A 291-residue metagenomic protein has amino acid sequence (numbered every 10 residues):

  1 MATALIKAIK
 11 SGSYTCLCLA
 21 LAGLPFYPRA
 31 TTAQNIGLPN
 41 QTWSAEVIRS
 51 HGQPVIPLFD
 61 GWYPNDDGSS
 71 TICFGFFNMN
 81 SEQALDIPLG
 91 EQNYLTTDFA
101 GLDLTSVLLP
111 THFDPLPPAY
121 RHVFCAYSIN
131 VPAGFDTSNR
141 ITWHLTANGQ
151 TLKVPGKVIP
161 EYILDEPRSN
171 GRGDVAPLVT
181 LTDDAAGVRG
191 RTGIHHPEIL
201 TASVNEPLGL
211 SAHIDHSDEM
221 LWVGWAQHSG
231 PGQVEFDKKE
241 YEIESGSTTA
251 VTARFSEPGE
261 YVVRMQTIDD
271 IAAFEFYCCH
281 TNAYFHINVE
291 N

Functional and structural regions predicted by a protein language model:
M1-K10: N-terminal secretory signal peptides that target proteins for export/translocation
Y14-P25: Bacterial N-terminal signal peptides
N35-G37, W43, G52-F59, Y63-N65 (+6 more regions): Extracellular/lumenal mature domains of secreted and surface-exposed proteins
S70-F76: Short, well-ordered beta-strand segments enriched in hydrophobic/aromatic residues
T96-F124: Extended, solvent-exposed segments with strong compositional bias
F124-N130: Ligand-binding face of N-terminal immunoglobulin V-set domains in extracellular IgSF glycoproteins
T137-G149, V263-M265: Short, aromatic- and glycine-rich surface loops/edge beta-strands on solvent-exposed regions
A147-V154, D269-E275: Short acidic/polar inter-strand loop motif in beta-rich domains
